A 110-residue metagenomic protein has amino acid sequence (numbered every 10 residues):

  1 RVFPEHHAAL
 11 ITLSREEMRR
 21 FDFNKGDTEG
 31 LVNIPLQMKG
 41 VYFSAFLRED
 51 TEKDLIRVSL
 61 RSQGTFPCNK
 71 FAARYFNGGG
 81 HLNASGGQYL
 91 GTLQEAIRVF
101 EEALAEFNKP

Functional and structural regions predicted by a protein language model:
R1-Y75, G80-P110: Hydrophobic helix-and-loop "lid/oligomerization" segment in the mid-to-C-terminal part of catalytic domains
